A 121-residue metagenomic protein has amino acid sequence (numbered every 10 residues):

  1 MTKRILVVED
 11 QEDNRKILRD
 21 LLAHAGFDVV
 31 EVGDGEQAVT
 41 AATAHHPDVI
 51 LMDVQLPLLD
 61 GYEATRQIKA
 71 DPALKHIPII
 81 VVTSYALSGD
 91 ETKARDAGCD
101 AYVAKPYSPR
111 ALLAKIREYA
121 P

Functional and structural regions predicted by a protein language model:
E9: Conserved acidic carboxylate
K16-H24: Charged docking surfaces used in two-component/phosphorelay signaling
G26-G33, A41: Short hydrophobic/Thr-rich beta-strand motif most characteristic of the beta2 strand and flanking loop of CheY-like
H45-L51, L56: Active-site beta3 strand of CheY-like receiver
P57, K75, L87, P106: The feature encodes the CheY-like receiver
Y107-I116: C-terminal output helix
